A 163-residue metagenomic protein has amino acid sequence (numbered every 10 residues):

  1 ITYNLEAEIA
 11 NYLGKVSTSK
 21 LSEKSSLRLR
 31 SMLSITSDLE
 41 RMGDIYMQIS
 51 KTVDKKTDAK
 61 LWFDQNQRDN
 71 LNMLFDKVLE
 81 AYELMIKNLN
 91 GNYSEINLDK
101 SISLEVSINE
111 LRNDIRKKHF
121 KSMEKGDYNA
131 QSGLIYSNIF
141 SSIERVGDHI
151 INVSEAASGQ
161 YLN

Functional and structural regions predicted by a protein language model:
I1-N163: Cytosolic, long alpha-helical scaffolding segments
